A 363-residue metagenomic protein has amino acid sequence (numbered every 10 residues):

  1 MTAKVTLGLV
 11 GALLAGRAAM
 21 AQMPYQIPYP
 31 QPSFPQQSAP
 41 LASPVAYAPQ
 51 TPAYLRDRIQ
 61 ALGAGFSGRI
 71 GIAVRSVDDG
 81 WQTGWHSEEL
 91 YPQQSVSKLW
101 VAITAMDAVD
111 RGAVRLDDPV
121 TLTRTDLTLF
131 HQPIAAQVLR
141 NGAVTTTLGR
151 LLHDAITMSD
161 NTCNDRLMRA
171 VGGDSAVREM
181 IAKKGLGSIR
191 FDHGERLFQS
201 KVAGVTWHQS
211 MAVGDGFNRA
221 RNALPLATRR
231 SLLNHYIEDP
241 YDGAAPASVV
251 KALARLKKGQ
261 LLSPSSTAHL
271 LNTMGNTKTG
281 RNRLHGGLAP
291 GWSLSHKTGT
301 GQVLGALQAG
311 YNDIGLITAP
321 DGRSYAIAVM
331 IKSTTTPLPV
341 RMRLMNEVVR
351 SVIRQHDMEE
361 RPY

Functional and structural regions predicted by a protein language model:
K4-R17: Bacterial N-terminal signal peptides
Q22-L62, R169, D174-S175, N234 (+1 more regions): Structured C-terminal helix/loop/strand segments within mature extracytoplasmic catalytic/sensor domains
M23-G204: Active-site-adjacent loops and short helices of periplasmic peptidoglycan-processing enzymes
W81, R140, S231-N234, V329-I331: A short small-residue
P92, S188-S265: Active-site-proximal helix/loop microenvironment of the serine DD-peptidase/beta-lactamase transpeptidase fold
V144, V205-V213, L294-G301: Carbohydrate-binding/catalytic loop surfaces
